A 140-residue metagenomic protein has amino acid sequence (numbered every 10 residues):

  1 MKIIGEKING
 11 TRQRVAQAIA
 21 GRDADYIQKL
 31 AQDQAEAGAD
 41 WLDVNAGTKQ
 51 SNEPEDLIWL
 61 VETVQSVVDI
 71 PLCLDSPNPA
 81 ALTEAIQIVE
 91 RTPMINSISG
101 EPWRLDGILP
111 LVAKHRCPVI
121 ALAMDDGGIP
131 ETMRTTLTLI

Functional and structural regions predicted by a protein language model:
I3-K29, E53, N96-G100, G128-R134: Active-site mouth loops of central-metabolism enzymes
N9-A16, E36-N45, I120-G128: Gly-rich Lys/Arg/Thr-decorated short loops/hinges at beta-loop-alpha junctions or inter-strand turns that position
L30, D56-V64, A81, R104-I108 (+1 more regions): A general structural detector for well-ordered alpha-helical segments in enzyme core domains, enriched
Q34, A85: Conserved, mostly hydrophobic/aromatic
A35-I70: Glycine-rich, proline-tolerant flexible connector loops at the mouths of alpha/beta enzymes
G38, Q87-P93, A113-V119: Glycine-enriched alpha-helix->loop->beta-strand junction motifs that scaffold or abut catalytic
D43-T48, I70-N78, P93-W103, A123: Catalytic beta/alpha-barrel core
E101-I140: Conserved anion-binding
